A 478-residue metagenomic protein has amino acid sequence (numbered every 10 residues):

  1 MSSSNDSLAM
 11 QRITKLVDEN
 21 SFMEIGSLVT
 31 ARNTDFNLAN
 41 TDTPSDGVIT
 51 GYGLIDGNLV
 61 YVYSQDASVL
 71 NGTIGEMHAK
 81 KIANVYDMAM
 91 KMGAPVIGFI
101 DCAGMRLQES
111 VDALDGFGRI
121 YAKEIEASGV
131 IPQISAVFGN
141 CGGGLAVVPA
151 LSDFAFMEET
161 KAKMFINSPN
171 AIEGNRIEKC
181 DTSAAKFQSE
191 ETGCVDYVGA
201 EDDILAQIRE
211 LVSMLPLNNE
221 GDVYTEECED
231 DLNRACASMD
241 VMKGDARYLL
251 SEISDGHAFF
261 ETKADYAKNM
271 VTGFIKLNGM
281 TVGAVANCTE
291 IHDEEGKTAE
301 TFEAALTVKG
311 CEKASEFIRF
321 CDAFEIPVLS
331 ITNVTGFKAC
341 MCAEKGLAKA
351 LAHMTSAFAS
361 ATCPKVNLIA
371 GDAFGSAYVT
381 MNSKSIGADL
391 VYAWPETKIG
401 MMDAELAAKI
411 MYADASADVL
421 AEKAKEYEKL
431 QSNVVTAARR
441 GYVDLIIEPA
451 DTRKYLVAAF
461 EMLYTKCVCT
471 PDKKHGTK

Functional and structural regions predicted by a protein language model:
M1-K478: Ligand-binding clefts of soluble mixed alpha/beta catalytic domains
